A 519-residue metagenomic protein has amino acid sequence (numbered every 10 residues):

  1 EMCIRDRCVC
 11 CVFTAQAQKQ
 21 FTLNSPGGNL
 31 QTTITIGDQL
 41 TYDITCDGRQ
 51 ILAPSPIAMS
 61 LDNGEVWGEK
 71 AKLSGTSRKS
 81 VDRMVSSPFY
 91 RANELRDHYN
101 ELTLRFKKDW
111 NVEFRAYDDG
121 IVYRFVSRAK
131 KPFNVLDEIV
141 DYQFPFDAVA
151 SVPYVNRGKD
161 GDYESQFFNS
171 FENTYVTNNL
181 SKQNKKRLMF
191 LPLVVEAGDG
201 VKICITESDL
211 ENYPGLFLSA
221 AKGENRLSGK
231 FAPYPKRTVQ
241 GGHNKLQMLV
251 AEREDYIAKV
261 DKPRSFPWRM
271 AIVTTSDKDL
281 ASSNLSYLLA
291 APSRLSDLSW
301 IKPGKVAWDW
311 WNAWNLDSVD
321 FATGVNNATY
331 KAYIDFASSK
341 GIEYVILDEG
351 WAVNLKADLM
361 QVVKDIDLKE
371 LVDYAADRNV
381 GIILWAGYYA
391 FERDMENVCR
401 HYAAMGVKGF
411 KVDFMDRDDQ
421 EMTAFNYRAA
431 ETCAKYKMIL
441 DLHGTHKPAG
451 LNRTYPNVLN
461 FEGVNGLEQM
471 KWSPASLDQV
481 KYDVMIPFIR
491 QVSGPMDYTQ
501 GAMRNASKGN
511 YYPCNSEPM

Functional and structural regions predicted by a protein language model:
E1-I4: Short, small-residue-biased leader/transition segments that mark boundaries at the very start of proteins
C8-Q16: Hydrophobic h-region of N-terminal signal peptides that target proteins for export in Gram-negative bacteria
K19-L289: N-terminal accessory beta-strand-rich subdomains and adjacent acidic, glycine-rich linkers that precede catalytic cores
N173, P192-V194, I334, V372 (+1 more regions): Short amphipathic alpha-helical segments and helix-helix/interface helices
V250, K331, E349-V353: Intrinsically disordered, low-complexity acidic regions
D261-F336, K340: An acidic-aromatic substrate-binding cleft motif
K340-I342, M405-G406: Short loop/turn motifs at secondary-structure junctions
D348-P518: Aromatic- and carboxylate-enriched substrate-binding clefts and catalytic-loop regions of carbohydrate-active enzymes
